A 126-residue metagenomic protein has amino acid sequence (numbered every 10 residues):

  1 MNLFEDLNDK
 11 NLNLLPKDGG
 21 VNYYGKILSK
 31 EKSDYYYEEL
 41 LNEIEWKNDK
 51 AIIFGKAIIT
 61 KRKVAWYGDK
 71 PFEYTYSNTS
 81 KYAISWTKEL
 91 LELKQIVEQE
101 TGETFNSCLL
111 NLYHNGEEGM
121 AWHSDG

Functional and structural regions predicted by a protein language model:
M1-G126: Non-heme Fe(II) oxygenase metal-center motifs and adjacent flexible, charged/small-residue loops
